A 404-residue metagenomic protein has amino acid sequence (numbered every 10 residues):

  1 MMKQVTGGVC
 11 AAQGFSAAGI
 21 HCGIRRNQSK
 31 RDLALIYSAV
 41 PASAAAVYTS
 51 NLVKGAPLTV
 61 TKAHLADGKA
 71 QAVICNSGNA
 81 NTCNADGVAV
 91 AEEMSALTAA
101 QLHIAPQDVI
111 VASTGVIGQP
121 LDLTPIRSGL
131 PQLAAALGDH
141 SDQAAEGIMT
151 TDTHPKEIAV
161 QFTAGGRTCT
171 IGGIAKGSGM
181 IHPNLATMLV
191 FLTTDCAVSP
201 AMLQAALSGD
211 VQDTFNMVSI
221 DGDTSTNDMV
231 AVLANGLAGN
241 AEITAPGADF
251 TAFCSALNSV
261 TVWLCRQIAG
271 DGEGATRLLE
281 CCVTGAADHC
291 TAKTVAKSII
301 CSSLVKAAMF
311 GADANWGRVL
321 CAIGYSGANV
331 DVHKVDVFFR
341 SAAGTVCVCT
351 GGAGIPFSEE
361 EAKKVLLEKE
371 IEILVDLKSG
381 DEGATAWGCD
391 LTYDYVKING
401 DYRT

Functional and structural regions predicted by a protein language model:
M2-A89, E93, A99-T404: A structural signal for small-residue-enriched, beta-sheet-centric alpha/beta enzyme cores and oligomeric scaffold folds
